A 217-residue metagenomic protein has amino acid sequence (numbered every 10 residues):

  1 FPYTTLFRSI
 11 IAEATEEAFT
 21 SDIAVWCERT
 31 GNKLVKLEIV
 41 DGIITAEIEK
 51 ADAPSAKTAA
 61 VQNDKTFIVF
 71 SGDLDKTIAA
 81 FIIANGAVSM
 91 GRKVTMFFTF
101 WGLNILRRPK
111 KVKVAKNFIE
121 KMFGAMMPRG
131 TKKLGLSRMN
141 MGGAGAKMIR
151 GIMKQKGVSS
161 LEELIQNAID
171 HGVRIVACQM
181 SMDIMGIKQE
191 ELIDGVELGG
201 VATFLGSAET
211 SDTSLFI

Functional and structural regions predicted by a protein language model:
F1, I78-M90: Histidine-anchored nucleotide/phosphate-binding helix
Y3-L6: Short, small-residue-biased leader/transition segments that mark boundaries at the very start of proteins
I11-A14, V94-F100, V176-Q179: Short internal beta-strands
T20-D22, E28, N104-A115: N-terminal beta-loop-helix "entrance" segment that forms/cooperates in small-molecule cofactor or anionic ligand
T30-V40, V114-M153, G157-S160: A glycine-rich helix N-cap at a beta->alpha junction
T45-T58: Core SAM-dependent methyltransferase catalytic element
F67-I78, I152-K156: Short, glycine-rich nucleotide/cofactor-binding loops
G142-S207: A charged, amphipathic interaction segment
